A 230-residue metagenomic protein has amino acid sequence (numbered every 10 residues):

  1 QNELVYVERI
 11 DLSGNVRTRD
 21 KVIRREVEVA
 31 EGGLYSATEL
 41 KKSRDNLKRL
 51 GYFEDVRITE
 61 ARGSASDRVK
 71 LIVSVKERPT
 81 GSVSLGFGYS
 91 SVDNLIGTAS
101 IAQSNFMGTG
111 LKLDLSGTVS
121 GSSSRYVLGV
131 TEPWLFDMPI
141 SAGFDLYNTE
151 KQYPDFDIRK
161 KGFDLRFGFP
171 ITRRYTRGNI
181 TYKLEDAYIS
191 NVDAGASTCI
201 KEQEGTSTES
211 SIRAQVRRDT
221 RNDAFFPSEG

Functional and structural regions predicted by a protein language model:
Q1-V5, P170: Extended, domain-scale alpha-helical bundle/helix-rich regions
L4, R17, K76-R78: Conserved catalytic cores of ATP-dependent inositol ring kinases
V7-L12, V83-F87: Disulfide-bonded cysteine-rich modules in secreted/extracellular proteins, activating on the conserved Cys frameworks
E8-S13, R25-L34, D114: Second-shell loop/turn segments in exported
S13-I23, D193, F226-E229: Flexible hinge/switch segments at interdomain interfaces of large molecular machines
V16-R19, G32, R62: C-terminal structured interaction module
S36-G230: Gram-negative/organellar outer-membrane beta-barrel architecture
